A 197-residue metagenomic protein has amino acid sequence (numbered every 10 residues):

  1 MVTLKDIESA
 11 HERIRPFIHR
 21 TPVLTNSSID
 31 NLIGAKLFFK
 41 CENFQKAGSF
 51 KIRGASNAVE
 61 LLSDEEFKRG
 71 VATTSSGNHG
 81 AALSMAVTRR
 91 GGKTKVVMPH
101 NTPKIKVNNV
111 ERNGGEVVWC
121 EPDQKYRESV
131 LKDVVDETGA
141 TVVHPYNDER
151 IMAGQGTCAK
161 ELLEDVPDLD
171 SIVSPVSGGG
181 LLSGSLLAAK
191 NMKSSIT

Functional and structural regions predicted by a protein language model:
M1-T197: PLP-dependent amino-acid enzyme catalytic core
